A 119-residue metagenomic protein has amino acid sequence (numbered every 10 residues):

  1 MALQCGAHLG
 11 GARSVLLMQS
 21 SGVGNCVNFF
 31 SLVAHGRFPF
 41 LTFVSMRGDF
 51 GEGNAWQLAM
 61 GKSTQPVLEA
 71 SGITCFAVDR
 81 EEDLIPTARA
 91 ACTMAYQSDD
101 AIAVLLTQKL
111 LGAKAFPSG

Functional and structural regions predicted by a protein language model:
M1-A2, E81-P86, L111-G112: A short acidic, often aromatic-flanked loop/helix-cap motif at beta-alpha or helix-coil junctions that lines enzyme
M1-F43, R47-D49: Thiamine diphosphate
C5, V27-N28, E52-A55, K114-P117: Short, well-ordered secondary-structure micro-motifs
L9, L32-H35, E69, I73 (+1 more regions): Generic secondary-structure signature for well-ordered alpha-helical cores
A12-L16, F38-V44, P66, I73-F76 (+1 more regions): Structural motif
V23, G48-L58, L111-A113: Short, small-residue-enriched loops and turns at beta-alpha junctions that line or gate enzyme active sites
G24-V27, V33, S98-G119: Glycine/aspartate-rich loop-and-adjacent alpha/beta segment that forms the canonical ThDP
W56-A90, Q97: Conserved thiamine diphosphate
